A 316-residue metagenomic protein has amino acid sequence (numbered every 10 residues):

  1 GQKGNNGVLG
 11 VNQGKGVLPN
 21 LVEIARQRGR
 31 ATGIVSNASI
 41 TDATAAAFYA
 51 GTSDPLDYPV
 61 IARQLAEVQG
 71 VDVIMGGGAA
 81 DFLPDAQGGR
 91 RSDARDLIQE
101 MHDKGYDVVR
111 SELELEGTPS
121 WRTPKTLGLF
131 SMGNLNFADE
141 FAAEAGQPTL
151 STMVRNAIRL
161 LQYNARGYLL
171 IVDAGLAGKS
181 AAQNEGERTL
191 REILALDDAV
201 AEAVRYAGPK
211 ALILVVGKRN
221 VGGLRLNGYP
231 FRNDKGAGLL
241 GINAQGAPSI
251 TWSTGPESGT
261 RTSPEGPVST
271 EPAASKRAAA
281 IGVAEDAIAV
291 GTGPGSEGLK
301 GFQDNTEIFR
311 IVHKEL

Functional and structural regions predicted by a protein language model:
G1, E23-A31, E67-V68, Y206: Alpha-helix C-terminal capping segments
G1-N12, A45-A46, G51-S53: Active-site segment of extracytoplasmic enzymes that catalyze sulfate/phosphate-ester chemistry
Q2-G4, K15, S36-A38: Short glycine-rich, polar/acidic loop-and-turn segments at beta strand-coil junctions
N6, G16-L18, T44, K179: Short glycine/serine/threonine-rich phosphate/pyrophosphate-binding segments that cradle anionic phosphate groups
V11-P19, P55-L56: Glycine-rich anion/phosphate-binding loops
L18-L21, I61: Short, charged beta->alpha transition segments
V22-E23, Q27-A46: Glycine-rich phosphate/pyrophosphate-binding loops and their adjacent beta-strand/loop elements at enzyme active sites
T41-L316: A post-motif C-terminal structural segment
